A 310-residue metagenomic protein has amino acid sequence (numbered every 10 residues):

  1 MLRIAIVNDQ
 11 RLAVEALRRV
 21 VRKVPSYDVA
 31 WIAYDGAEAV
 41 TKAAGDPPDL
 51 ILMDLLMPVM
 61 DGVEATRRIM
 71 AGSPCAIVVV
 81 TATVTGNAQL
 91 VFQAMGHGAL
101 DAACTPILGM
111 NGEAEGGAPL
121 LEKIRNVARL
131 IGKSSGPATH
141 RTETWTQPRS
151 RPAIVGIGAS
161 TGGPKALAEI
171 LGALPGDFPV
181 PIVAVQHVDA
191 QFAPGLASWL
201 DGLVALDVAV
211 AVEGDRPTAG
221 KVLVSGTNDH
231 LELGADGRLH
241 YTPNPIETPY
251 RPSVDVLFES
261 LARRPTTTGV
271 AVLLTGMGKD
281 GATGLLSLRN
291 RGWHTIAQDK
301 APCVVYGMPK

Functional and structural regions predicted by a protein language model:
L2-A5, Q10-S26, I32, A37-E38 (+2 more regions): Conserved acid/base catalytic micro-environments in cytosolic active-site loops
